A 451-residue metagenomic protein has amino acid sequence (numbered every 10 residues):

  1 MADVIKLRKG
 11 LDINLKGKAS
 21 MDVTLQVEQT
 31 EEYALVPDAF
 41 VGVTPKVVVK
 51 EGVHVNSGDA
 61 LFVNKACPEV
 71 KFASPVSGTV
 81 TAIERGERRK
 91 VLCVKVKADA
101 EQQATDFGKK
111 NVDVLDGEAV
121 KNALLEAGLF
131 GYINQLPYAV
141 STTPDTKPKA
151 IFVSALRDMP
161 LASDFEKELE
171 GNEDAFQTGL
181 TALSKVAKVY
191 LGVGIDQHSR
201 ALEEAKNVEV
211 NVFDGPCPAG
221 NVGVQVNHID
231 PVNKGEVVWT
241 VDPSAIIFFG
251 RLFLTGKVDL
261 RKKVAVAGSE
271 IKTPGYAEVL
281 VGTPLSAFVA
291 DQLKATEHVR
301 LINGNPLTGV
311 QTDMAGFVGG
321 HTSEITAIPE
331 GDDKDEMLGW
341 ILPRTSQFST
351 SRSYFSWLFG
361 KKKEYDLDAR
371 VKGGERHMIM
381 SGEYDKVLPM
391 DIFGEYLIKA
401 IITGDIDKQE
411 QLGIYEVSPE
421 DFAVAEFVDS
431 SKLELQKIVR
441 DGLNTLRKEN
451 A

Functional and structural regions predicted by a protein language model:
M1-L15, T81, G86, V94 (+1 more regions): Mobile cofactor-carrier "swinging-arm" domains
M1-V48, V63, F213: N-terminal, Lys/Arg-enriched amphipathic/low-complexity engagement segments that precede the first folded domain
V43, V49, A66-E69, T273: Short, solvent-exposed loop/turn positions at domain surfaces that link secondary-structure elements or cap domain
V49-V63, A82: Short, well-structured beta-strand-loop connectors
D59, K65, V76, E84 (+1 more regions): Glycine-rich, histidine-containing beta strand-loop boundary motifs that form or position
E69-S77: Short coil-to-beta-strand transition motifs
V70, E84-A451: Buried, small/hydrophobic-residue-enriched core segments of structured protein domains
